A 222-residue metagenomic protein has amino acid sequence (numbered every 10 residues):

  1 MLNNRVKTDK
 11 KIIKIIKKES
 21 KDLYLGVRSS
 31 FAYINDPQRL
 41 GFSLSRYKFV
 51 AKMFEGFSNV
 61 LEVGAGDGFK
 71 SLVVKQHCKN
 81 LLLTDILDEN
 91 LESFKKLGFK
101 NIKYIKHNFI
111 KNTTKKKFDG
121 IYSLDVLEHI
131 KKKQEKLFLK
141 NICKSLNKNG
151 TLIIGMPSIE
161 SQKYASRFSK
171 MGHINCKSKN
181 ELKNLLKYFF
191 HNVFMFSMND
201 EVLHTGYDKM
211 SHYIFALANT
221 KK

Functional and structural regions predicted by a protein language model:
M1-K116, G120-Y122, K133-K140, I159 (+4 more regions): Conserved N-terminal segment of class I S-adenosyl-L-methionine
D125-H129: Short catalytic micro-motifs in class I SAM-dependent methyltransferases
K131-K132, L146-K148: Helix-to-beta-strand junctions that scaffold the AdoMet/dcAdoMet cofactor pocket in Class I SAM-dependent enzymes
I154-N175: Short, glycine-/aromatic-enriched active-site segment of Class I SAM-dependent methyltransferases
